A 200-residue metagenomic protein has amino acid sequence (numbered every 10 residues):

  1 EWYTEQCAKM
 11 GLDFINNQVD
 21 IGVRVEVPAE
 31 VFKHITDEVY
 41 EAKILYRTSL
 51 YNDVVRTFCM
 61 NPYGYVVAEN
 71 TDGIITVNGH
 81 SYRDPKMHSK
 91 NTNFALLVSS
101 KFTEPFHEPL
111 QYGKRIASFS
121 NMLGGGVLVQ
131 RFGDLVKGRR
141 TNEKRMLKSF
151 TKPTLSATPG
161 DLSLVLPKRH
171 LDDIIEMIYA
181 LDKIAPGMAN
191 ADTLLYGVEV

Functional and structural regions predicted by a protein language model:
E1-V200: Residues forming the flavin
